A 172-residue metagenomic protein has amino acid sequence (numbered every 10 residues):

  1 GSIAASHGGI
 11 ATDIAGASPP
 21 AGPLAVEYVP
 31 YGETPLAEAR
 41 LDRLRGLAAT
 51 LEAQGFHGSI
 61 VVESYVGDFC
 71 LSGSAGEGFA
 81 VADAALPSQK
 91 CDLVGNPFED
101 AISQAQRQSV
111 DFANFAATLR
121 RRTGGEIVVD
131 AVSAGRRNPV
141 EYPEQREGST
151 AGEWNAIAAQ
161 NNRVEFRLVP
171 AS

Functional and structural regions predicted by a protein language model:
G1-P97, F115-R121, L168-S172: Periplasmic peptidoglycan-binding/tethering modules of Gram-negative envelope proteins
F69, G73-S172: Periplasmic OmpA/Pal-like peptidoglycan-binding modules at the C-termini of bacterial envelope proteins
